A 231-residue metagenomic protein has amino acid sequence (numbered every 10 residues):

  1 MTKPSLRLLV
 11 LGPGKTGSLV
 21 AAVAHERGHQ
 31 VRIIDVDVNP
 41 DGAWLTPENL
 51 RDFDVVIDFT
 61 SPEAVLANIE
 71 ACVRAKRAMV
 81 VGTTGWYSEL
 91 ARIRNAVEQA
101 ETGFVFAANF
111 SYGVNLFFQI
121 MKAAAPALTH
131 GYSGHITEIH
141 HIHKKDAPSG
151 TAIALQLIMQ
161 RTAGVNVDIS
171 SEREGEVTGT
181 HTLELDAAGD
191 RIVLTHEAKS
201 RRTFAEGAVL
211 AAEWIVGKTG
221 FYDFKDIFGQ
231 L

Functional and structural regions predicted by a protein language model:
T2-L11, K15-L50, T129-L231: C-terminal substrate-binding/catalytic lobe of Rossmann-fold NAD(P)-dependent oxidoreductases
H25, V73, E98: Anion (oxyanion) recognition and catalysis
V31, M79-V80, G103-F104: Hydrophobic beta-strand scaffold residues
V36-D37, T84-W86, N109-S111, I139-H141: Short, ordered loop/turn segments at secondary-structure junctions
T46-V55, P62-T83, A91-R92: Rossmann-fold NAD(P) dinucleotide-binding segment
P62, L66, F118, R202: Glycine-rich phosphate-binding loop at the start of an alpha helix
E70, T83-F106, Y112-A124: Rossmann-fold NAD(P)-binding glycine/threonine-rich loop
